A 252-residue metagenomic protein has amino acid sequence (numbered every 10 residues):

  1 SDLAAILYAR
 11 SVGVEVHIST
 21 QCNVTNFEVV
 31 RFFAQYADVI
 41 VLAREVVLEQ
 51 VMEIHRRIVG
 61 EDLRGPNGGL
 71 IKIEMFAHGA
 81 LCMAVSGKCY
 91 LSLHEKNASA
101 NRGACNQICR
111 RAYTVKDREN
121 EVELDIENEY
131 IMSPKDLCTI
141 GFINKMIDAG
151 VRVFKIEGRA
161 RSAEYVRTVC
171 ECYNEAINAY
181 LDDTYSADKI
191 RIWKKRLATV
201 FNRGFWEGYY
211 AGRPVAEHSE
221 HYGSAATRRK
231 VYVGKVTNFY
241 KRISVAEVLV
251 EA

Functional and structural regions predicted by a protein language model:
S1-F32: N-terminal active-site wall of soluble small-molecule enzyme domains
E15-H17, R31, V39-A252: Surface-exposed amphipathic alpha-helical tracts and adjacent flexible/coil segments at the periphery of soluble enzymes
Y36: Catalytic domains of carbohydrate-active enzymes, especially glycoside hydrolases
